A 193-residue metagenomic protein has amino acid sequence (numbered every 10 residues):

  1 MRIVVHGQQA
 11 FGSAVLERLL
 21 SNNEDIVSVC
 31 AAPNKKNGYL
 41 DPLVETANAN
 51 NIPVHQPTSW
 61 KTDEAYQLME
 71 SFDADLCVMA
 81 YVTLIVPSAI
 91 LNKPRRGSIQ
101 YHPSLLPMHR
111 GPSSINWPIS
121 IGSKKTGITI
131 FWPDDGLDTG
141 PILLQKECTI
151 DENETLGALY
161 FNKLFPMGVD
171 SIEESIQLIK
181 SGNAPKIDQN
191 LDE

Functional and structural regions predicted by a protein language model:
M1-G38: N-terminal Rossmann-like dinucleotide-binding module
R2-V4, V27-A32, P53-F72, C77 (+1 more regions): Internal alpha/beta domain cores that form substrate/cofactor-binding pockets in large enzymes and binding proteins
A10, K36-G38, W60, Y81 (+1 more regions): Residue-level recognition of alpha-helix initiation/capping sites
S13, E17-S21, Y66-E70, S88 (+1 more regions): Amphipathic, non-transmembrane alpha-helical secondary structure
S13, L40, T62-Y66, L84 (+1 more regions): Structural motif corresponding to alpha-helix initiation and N-cap regions
K35-N50: N-terminal beta-loop-helix "entrance" segment that forms/cooperates in small-molecule cofactor or anionic ligand
L43, M69-D73, S114-I115: Short low-complexity, flexible loop/linker segments enriched in glycine and/or proline with clustered acidic
L76-E193: Donor/substrate-binding cores of folate-linked one-carbon enzymes
